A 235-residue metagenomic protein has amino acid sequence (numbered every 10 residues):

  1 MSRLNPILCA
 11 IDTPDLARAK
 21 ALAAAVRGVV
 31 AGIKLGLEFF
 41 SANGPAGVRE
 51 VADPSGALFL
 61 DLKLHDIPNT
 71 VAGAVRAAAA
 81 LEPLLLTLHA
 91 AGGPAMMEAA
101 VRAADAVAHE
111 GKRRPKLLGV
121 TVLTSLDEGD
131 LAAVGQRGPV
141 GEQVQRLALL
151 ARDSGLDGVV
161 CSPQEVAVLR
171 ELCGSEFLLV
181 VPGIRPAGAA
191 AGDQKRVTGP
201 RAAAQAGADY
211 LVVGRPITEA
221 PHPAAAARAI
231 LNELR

Functional and structural regions predicted by a protein language model:
M1-A21, G111-K112, A167-G174, N232-R235: N-terminal amphipathic alpha-helix/helix-capping segment at the start of soluble metabolic enzymes
R3-L4, D66, T70-R76, A80-D157 (+3 more regions): Conserved anion-binding
L8, K34, F59, L84-T87 (+3 more regions): Conserved beta-strand positions in the central sheet of alpha/beta enzyme cores
C9, I33, K63, L86 (+5 more regions): Conserved, mostly hydrophobic/aromatic
A19, A23, V48, V71 (+6 more regions): Generic hydrophobic/aromatic pocket-lining and core-packing "Φ" positions
G28, P54, L81, S154 (+1 more regions): Structural motif
A52, M97-V107, A204, I217-R235: C-terminal helical cap(s) of enzyme catalytic domains, especially alpha/beta-barrels
L81-P94, R185-A187, D193-A226: Glycine-rich phosphate-binding active-site loops on the catalytic face of alpha/beta enzymes
